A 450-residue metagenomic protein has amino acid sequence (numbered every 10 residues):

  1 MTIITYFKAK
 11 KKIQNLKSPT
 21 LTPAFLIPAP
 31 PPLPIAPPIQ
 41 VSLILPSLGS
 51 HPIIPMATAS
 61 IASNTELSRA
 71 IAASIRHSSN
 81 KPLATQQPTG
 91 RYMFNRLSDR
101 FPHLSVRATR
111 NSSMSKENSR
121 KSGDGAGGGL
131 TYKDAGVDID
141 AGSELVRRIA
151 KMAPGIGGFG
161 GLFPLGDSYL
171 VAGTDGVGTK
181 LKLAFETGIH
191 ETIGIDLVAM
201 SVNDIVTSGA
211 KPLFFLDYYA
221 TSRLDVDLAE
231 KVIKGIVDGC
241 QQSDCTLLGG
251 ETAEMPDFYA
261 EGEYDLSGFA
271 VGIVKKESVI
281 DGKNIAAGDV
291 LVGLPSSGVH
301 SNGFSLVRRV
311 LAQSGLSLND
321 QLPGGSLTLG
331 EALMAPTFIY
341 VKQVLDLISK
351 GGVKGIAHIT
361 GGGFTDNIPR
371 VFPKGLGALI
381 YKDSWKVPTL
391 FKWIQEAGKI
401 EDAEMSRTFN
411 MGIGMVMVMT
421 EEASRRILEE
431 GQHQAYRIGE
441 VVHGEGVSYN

Functional and structural regions predicted by a protein language model:
M1-Q40, S47: Intrinsically disordered, low-complexity basic segments at termini and long loops, enriched in Pro/Gly and/or Arg/Ser
Y6, F25-L26, L43, G49-N450: Helix-biased detector of long, well-ordered alpha-helical tracts
